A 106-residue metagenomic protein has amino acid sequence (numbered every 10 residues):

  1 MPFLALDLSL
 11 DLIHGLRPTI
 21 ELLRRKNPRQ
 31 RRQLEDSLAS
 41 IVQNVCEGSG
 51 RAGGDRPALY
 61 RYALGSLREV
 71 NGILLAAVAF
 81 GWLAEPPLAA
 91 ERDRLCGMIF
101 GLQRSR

Functional and structural regions predicted by a protein language model:
M1-R106: Amphipathic alpha-helical assembly/interaction segments
